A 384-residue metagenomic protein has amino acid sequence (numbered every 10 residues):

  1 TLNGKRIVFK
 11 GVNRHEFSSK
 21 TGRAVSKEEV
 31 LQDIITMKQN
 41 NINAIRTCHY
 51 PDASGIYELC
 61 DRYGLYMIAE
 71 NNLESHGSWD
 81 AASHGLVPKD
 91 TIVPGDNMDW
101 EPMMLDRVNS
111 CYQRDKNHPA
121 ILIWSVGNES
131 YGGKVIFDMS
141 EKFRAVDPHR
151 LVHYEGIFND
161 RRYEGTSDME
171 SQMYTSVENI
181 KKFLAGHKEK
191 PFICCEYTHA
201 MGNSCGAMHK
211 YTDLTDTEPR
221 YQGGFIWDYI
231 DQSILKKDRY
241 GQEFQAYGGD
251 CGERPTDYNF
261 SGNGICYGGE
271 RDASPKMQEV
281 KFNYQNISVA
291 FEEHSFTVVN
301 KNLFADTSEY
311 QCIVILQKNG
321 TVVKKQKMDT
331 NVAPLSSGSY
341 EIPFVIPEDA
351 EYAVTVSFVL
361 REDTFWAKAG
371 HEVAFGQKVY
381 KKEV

Functional and structural regions predicted by a protein language model:
T1-E293, N302-V322: Extended substrate-binding grooves/exosites of carbohydrate-active enzymes
G4, D363-E383: Short beta-strand elements
E293-S295, E351: A generic structural signal for beta-strand entry/edge sites
Y310-C312, L316-R361, F365-K368: Intrinsically disordered, low-complexity Pro/Gly/Ser/Thr-rich segments with frequent PxxP/GP/PP motifs and embedded
